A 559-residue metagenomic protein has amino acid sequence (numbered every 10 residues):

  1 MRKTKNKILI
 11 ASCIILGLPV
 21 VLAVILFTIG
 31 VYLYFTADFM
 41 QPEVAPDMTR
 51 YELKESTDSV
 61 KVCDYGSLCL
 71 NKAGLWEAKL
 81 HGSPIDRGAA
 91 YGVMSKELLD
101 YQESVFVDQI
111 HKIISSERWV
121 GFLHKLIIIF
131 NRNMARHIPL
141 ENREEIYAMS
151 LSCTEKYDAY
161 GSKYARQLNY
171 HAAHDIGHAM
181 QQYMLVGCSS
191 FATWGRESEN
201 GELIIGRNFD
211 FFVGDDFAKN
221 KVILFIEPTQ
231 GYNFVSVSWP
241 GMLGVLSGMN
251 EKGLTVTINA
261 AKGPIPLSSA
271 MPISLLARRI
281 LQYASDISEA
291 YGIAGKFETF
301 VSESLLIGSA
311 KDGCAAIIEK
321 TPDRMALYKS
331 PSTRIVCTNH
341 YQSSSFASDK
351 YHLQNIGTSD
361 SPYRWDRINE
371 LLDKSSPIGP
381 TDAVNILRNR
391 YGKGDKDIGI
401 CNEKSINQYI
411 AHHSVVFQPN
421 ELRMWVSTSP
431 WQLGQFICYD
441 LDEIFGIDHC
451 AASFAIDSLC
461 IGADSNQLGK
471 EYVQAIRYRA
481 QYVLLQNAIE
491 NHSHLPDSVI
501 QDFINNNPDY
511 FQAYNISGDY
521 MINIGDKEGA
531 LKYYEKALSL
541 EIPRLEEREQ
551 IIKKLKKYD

Functional and structural regions predicted by a protein language model:
R2-I25: N-terminal Sec-pathway targeting helices
A23-Q181, L185, L281-A315, D323 (+1 more regions): C-terminus-biased signal that marks the final domain/tail of proteins
L168-L276, H412, V416, M424-S427: Internal mixed beta-strand/loop scaffold within catalytic domains of large alpha/beta enzymes
T193, G308, I318: Short beta-strand-to-turn element immediately C-terminal to the catalytic PLP-Schiff-base lysine in fold type I
N259, I318-R324: Short beta->alpha transition motifs characteristic of CBS
M325-S330: Acidic, Ser/Thr-rich peripheral helices and adjacent loops at domain boundaries
